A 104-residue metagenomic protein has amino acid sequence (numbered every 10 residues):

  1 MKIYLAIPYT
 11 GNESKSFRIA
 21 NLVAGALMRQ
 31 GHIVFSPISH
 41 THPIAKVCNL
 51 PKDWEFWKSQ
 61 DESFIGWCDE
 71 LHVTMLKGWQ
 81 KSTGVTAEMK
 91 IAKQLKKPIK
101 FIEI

Functional and structural regions predicted by a protein language model:
M1-I104: Conserved catalytic or regulatory cores that recognize and/or transform ribose-phosphate-containing ligands
